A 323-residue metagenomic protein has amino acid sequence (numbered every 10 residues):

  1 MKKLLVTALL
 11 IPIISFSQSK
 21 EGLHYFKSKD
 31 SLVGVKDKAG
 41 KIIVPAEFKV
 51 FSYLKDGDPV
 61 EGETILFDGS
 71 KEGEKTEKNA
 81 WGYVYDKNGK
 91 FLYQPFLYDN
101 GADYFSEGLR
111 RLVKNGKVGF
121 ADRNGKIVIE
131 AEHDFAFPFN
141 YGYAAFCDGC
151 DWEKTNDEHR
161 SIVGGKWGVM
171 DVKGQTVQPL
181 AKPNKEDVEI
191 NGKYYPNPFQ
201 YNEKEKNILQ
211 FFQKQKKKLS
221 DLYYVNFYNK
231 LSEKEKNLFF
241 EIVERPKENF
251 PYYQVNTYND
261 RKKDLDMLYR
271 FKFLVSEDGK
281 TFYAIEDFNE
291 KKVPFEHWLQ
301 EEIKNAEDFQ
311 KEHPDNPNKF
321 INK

Functional and structural regions predicted by a protein language model:
M1-E21: Bacterial Sec-dependent N-terminal signal peptides
Q18-K323: Residue-level detector of conserved, function-critical positions
